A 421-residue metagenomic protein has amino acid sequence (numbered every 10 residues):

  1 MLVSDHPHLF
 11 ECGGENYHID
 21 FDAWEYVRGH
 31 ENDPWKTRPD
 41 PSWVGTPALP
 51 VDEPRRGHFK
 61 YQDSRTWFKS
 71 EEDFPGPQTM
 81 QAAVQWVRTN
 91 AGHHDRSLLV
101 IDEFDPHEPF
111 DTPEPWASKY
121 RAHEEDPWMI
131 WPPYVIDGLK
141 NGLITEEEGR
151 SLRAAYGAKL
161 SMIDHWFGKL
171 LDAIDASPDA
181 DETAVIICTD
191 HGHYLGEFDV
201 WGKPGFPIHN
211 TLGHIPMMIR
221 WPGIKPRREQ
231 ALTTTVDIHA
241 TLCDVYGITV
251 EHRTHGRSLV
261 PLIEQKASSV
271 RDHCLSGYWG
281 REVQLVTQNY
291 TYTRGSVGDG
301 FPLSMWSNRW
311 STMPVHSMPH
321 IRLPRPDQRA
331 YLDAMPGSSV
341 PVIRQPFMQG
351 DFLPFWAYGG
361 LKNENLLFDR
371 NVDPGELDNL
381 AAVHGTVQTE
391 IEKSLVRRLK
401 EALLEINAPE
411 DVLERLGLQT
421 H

Functional and structural regions predicted by a protein language model:
M1-K69, E282: Catalytic-site neighborhoods of secreted/periplasmic enzymes that process anionic sulfate/phosphate groups
L2, H8-G13, N32-W35, D95-R96 (+8 more regions): Short catalytic/ligand-binding loop motif for oxyanion handling, primarily in non-cytosolic enzymes, centered on
N16-E25, G57-S64, K69-W128, S177-A184: Active-site regions of oxyanion-processing enzymes, predominantly non-cytosolic
T66-D73, T145-A158, P204-G205, G223-L232 (+3 more regions): Active-site rim elements
E72, G76, M80, E182-T183 (+1 more regions): Polar, surface-exposed loop/tail segments that function as active-site lids or cofactor/substrate-recognition elements
F74-A91, P127-I130, V135-V185, V245 (+3 more regions): A long, amphipathic alpha-helix that forms part of the scaffold/cap immediately adjacent to metal-dependent active
P109-E124, A173-R227, T234, R271: Histidine-centered active-site microenvironments of extracellular/periplasmic hydrolases and transferases
N210-T211, Y278-A381, H421: C-terminal, low-complexity/hydrophilic appendages and adjacent surface loops of extracellular/periplasmic anionic
